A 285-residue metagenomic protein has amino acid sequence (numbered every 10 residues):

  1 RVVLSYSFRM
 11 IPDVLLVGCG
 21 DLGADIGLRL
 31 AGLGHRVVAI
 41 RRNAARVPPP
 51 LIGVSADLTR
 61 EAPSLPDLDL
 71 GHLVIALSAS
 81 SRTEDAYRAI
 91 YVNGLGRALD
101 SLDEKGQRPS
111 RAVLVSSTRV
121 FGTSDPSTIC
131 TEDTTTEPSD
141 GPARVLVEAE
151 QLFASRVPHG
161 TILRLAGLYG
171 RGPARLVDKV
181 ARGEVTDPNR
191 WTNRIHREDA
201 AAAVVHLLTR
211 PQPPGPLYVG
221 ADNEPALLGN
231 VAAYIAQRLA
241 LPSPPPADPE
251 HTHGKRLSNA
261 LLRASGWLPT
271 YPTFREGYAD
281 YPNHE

Functional and structural regions predicted by a protein language model:
G23-A24: N-terminal Rossmann-fold NAD(P) dinucleotide-binding loop
S55-A98: NAD(P)H-binding glycine-rich loop region in Rossmannoid oxidoreductase-like domains and their noncatalytic homologs
R97-S139: Conserved Rossmann-fold NAD(P)-dependent oxidoreductase catalytic core, especially the SDR/UDP-sugar
D125-I162, T186: Catalytic helix-loop patch of NAD(P)-dependent Rossmann-fold dehydrogenases
R144-V147, R156, Y169-V180, H206-Y218 (+1 more regions): Glycine/proline-rich active-site loop of Rossmann-fold NAD(P)-dependent oxidoreductases
R175-V177, V185-L208: Substrate-positioning beta->alpha
A201-H206, R210-H253: Mid/C-terminal beta-alpha module of Rossmann-like enzyme folds, strongest in SDR-family dehydrogenases/epimerases
E250-E285: C-terminal amphipathic/interface module of NAD(P)-dependent oxidoreductases and related NAD-binding regulators
